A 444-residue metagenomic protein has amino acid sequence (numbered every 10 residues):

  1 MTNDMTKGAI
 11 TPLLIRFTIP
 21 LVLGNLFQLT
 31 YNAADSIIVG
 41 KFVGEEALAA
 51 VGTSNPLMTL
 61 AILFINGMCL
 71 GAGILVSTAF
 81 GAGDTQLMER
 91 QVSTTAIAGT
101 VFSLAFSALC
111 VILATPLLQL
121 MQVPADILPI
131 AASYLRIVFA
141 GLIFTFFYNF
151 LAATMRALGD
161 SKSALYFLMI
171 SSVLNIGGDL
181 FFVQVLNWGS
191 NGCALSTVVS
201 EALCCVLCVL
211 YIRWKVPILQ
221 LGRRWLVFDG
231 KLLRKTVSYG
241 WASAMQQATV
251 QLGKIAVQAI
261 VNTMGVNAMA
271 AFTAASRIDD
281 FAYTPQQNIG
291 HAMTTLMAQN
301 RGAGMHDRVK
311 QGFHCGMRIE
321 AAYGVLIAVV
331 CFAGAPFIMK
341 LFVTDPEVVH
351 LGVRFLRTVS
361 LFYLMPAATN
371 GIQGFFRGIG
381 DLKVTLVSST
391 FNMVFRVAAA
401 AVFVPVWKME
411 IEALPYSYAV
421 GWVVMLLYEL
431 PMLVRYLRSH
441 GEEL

Functional and structural regions predicted by a protein language model:
M1-T18, V76-G141, V185-W241, M297-F362 (+1 more regions): Short alpha-helical transmembrane segments in multi-pass integral membrane proteins
M5-F42, P56-G71, L75, T100-S107 (+5 more regions): N-terminal transmembrane alpha-helices
R16-D35, I137, Y148, S171 (+5 more regions): Transmembrane helical elements of multi-pass membrane transporters/channels
L26, T30-A49, L118-A125, F181-W188 (+5 more regions): Helix-terminus/linker motif at the lipid-water interface of multi-pass membrane proteins
V39-T59, D126-I130, S190-C193, L232-Y239 (+5 more regions): Interfacial/gating helices of multi-pass transporter permease domains
L48-A108, T145-A164, A271-A335, P366-G380 (+1 more regions): Small-residue-rich hydrophobic transmembrane alpha-helices
L60-L63, N175-D179, C204-V209, F281-T284 (+3 more regions): Hydrophobic transmembrane alpha-helices of multi-pass small-molecule transporters
C69, I137-R156, A164-S172, C193-C208 (+4 more regions): Short runs within selected transmembrane alpha-helices of multi-pass transporters and secretion channels
